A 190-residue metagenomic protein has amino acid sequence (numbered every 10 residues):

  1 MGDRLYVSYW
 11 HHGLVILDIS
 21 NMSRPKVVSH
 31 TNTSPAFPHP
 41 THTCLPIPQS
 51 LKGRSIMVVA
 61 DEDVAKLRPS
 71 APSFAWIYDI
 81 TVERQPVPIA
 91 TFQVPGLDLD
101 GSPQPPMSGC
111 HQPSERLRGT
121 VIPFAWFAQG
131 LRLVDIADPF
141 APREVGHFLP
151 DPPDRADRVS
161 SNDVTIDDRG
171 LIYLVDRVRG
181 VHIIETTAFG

Functional and structural regions predicted by a protein language model:
M1-G190: Feature marking well-ordered beta-strand scaffolds used for ligand recognition
